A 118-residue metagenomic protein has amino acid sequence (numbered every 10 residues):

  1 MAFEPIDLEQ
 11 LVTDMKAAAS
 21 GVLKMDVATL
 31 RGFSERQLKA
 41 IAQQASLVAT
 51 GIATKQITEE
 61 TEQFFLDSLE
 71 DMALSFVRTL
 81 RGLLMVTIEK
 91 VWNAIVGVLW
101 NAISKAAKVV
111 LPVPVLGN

Functional and structural regions predicted by a protein language model:
M1-N118: Cationic, hydrophobic amphipathic alpha-helical membrane-interacting segments
